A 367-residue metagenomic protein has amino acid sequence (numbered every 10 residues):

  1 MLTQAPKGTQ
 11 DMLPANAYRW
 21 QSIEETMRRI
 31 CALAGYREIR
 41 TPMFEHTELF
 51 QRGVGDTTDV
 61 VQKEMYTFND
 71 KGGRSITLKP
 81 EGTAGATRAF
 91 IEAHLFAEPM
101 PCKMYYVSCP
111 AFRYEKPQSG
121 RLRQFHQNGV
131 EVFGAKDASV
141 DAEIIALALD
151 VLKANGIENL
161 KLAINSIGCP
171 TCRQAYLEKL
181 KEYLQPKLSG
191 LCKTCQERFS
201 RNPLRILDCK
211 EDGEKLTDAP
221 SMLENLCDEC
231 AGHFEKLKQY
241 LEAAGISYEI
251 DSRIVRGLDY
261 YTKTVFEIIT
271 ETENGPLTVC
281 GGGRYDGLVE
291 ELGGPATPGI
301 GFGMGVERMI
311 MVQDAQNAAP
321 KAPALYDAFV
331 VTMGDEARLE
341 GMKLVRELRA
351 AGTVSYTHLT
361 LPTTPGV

Functional and structural regions predicted by a protein language model:
M1-L359: TRNA-recognition modules of translation machinery and tRNA-sensing kinases, especially anticodon-binding
H358, T363-V367: Single conserved hydrophobic/aromatic residue that forms the stacking wall/gate of nucleotide- or nucleobase-binding
